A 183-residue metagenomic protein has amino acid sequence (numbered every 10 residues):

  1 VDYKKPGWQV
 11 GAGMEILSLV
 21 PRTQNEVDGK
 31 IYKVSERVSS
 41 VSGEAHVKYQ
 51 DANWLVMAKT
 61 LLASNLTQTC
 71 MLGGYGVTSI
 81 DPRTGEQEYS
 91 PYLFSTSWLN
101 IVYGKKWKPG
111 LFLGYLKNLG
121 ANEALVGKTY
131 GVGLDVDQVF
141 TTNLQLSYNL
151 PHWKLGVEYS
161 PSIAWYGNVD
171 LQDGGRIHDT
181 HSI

Functional and structural regions predicted by a protein language model:
P6-V136, F140: Detector for outer-membrane/organellar transmembrane beta-barrel domains, recognizing the amphipathic beta-strand
N122-V126, G156-V157, W165-R176: A glycine-biased, small/acidic residue-tolerant capping/turn segment at secondary-structure junctions
T142-G167: C-terminal closing repeat unit and adjoining cap/tail of repeat-based domains
L150, I177-I183: Outer-membrane beta-barrel "beta-signal"
